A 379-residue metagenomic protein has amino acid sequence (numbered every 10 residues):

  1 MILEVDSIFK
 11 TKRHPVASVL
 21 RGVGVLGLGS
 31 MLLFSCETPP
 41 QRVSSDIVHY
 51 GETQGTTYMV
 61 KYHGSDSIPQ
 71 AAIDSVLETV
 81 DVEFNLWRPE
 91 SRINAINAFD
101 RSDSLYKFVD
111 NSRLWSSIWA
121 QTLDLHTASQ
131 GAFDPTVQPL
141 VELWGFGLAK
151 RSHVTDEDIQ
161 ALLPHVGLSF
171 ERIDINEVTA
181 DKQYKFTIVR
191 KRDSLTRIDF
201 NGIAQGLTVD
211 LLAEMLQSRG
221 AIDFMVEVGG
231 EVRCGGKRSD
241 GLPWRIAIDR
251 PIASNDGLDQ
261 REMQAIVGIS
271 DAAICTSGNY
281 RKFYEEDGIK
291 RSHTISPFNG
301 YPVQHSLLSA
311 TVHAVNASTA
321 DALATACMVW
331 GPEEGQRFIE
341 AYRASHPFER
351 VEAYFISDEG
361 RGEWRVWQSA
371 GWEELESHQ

Functional and structural regions predicted by a protein language model:
I2-G22, G29, L33-Q379: Mature catalytic core of soluble alpha/beta enzymes
